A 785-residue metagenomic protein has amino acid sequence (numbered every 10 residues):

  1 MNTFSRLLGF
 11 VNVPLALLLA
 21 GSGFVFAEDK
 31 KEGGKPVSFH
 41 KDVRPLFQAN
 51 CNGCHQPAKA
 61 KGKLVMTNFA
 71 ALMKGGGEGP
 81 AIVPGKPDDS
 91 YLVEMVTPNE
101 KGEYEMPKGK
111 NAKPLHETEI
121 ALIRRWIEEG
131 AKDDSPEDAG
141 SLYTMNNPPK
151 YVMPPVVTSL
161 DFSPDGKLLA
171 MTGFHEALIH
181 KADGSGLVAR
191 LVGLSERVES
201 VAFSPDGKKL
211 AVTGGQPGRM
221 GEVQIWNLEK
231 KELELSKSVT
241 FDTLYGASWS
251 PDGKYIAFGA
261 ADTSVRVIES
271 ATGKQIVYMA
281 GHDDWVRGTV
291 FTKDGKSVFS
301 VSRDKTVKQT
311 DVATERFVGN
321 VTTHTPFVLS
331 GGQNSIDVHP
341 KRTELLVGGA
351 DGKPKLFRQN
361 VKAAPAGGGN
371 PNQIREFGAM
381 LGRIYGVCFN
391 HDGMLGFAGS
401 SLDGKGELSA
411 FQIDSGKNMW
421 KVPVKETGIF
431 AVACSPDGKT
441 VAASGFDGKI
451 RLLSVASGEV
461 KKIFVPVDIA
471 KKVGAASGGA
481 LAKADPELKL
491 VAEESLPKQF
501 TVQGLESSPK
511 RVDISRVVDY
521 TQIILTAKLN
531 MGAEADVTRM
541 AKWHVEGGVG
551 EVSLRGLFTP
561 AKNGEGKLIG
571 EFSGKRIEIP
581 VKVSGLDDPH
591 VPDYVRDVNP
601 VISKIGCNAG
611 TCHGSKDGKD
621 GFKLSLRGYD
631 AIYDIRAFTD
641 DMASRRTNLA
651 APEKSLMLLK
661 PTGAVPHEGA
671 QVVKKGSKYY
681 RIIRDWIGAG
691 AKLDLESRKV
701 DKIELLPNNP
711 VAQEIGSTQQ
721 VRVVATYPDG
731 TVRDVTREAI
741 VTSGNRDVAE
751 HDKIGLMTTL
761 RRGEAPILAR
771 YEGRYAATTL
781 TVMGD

Functional and structural regions predicted by a protein language model:
M1-L8: N-terminal secretory signal peptides that target proteins for export/translocation
G9-S22: Bacterial N-terminal signal peptides
L15-L17, R316, V518: N-terminal regions of proteins, emphasizing targeting and processing segments when present
F24-P164, G173-F174, S477-D785: Aromatic- and Gly/Pro-enriched helix-to-coil junctions and flexible linker segments
D134-A482: WD40-repeat beta-propeller superdomains and closely related acidic/aromatic-rich repeat-like regions
